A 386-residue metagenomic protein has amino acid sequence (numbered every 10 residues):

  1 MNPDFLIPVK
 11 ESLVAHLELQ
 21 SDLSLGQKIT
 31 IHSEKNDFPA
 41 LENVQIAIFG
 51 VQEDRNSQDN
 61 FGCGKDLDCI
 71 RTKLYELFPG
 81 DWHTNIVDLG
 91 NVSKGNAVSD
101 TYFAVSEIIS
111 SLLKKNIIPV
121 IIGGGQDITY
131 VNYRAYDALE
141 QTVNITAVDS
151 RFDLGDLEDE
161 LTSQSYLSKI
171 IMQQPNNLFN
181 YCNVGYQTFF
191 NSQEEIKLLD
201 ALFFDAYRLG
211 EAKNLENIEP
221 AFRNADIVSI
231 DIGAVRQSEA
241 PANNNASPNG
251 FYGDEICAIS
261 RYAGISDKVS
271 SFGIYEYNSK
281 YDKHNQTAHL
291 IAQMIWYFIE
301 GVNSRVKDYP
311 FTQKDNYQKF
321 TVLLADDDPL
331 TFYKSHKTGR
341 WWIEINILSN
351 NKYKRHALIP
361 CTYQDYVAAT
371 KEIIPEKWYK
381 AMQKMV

Functional and structural regions predicted by a protein language model:
N2-I48, E53-I274, N278-V386: Conserved alpha-helical scaffold segments that buttress catalytic/binding sites
